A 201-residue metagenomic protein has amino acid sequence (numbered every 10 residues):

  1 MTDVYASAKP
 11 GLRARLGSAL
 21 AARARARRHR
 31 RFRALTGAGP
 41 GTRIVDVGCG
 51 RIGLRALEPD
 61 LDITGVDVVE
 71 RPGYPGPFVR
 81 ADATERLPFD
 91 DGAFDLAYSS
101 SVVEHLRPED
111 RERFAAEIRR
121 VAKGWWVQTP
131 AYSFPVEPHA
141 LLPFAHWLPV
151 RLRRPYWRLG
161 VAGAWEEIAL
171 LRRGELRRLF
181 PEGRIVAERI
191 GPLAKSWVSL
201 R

Functional and structural regions predicted by a protein language model:
M1-D91, G191-S196: Conserved N-terminal segment of class I S-adenosyl-L-methionine
T42, D95, K123: Conserved acidic residues
Y98: A conserved beta-strand element that flanks and buttresses the S-adenosyl-L-methionine
S101-H105: Short catalytic micro-motifs in class I SAM-dependent methyltransferases
E112-W125: A short glycine-rich, Lys/Arg-flanked "PGG" loop and its adjoining helix->strand segment in the class I
G124-R151: Conserved class I S-adenosyl-L-methionine
A162-R184: Short alpha-helix
E182-L193: Conserved S-adenosyl-L-methionine
